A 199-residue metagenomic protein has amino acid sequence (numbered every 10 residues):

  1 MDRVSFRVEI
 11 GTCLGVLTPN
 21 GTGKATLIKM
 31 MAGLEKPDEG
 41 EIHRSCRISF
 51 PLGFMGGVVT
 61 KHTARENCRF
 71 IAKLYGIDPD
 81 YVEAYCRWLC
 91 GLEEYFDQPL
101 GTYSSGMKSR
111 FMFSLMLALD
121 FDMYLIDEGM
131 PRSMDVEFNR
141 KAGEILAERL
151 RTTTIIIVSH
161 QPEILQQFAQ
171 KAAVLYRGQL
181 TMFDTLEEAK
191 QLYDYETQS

Functional and structural regions predicted by a protein language model:
I10-K73: ABC ATPase nucleotide-binding domain signature region
R47, L52-V136, E144: ABC-family P-loop ATPase nucleotide-binding domains
G53, S159-Q161: Conserved H-loop
I145-S159: Conserved catalytic loops of ABC-family nucleotide-binding domains
Q161-Q167: Conserved H-loop
F168-T185, Y193: H-loop (His-switch) and adjacent beta-strand-loop-beta switch element of ABC-type ATPase nucleotide-binding domains
